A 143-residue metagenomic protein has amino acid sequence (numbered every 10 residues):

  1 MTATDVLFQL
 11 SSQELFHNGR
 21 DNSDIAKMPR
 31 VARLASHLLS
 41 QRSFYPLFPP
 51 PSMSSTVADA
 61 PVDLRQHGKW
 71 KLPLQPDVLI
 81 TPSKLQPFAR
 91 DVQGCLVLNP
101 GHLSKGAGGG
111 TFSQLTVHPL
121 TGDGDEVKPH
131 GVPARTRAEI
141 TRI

Functional and structural regions predicted by a protein language model:
M1-I143: Extended recognition/assembly regions associated with phosphoester-bond processing machinery
